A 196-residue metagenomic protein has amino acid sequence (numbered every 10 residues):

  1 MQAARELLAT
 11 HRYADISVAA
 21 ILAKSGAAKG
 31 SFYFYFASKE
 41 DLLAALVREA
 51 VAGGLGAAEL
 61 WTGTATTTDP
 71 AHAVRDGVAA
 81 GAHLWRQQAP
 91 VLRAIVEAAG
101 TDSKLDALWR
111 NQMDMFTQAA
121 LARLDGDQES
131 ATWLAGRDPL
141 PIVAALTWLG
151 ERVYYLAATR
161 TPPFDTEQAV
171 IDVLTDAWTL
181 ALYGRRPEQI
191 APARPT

Functional and structural regions predicted by a protein language model:
M1, L43, V47, V51 (+5 more regions): Amphipathic, non-transmembrane alpha-helical scaffold segments
A3-L8, A50, G81: Short hydrophobic clusters on alpha-helical segments that form packing/core surfaces in small helical domains
L7, L84, A119, R123 (+1 more regions): Short alpha-helical functional segments enriched in proximate histidine and acidic residues
L7-D41, A45: Helix-turn-helix
T10, L46-R75, L92-R93, L124-G126: Amphipathic alpha-helical linker/stalk segments
A45, E59-Q87, P139-L146, I171: Hydrophobic alpha-helical connector segments
A71-H72, D76, R86-Q118, W133-G136 (+1 more regions): Short secondary-structure transition hinges
E97, D106, Q128-D176, R185-T196: Hydrophobic/aromatic-rich alpha-helical bundle segments in the mid-to-C-terminal region
